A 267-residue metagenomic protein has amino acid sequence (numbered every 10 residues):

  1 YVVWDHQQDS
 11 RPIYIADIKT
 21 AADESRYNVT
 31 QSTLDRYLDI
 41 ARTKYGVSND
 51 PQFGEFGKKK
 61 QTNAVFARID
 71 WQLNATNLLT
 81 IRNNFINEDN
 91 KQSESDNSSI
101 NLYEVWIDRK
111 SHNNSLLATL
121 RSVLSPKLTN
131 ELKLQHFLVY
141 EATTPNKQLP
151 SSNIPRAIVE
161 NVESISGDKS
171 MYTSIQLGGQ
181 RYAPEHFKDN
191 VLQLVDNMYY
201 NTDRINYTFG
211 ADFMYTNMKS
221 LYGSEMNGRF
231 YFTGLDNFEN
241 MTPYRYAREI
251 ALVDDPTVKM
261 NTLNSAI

Functional and structural regions predicted by a protein language model:
Y1-D9, Y14-E24, F66-D70, R82: Predominantly transmembrane beta-strands of Gram-negative outer membrane beta-barrel pores used for transport
W4-H6, L34-I40, F85-N87: Glycine-rich, acidic and aromatic/proline-enriched surface loops and short helix-turn segments that act as binding
Y14-S48: A subset of solvent-exposed loop/turn segments in beta-rich extracellular surface proteins, enriched in glycine
P51-E55: Surface-exposed cleft-lining segments at the edges of enzyme active sites
K58-T62, W71-I267: Replace "related TpsB outer-membrane translocases also match" with "some related outer-membrane beta-barrels such as
